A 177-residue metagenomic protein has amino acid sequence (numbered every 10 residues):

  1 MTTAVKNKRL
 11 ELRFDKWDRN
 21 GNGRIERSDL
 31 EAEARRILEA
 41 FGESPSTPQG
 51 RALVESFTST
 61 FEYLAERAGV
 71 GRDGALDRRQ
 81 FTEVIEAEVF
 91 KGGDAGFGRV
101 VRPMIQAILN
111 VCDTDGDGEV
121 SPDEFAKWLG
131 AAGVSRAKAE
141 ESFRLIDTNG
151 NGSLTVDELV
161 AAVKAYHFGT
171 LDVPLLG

Functional and structural regions predicted by a protein language model:
M1-V5, E55, R99-V100, A132-V134: Short helix-capping and inter-helix turn/linker motifs at the boundaries of alpha-helical repeat units
T2-E43, T47: The feature marks the first
N7-N22, R51-A75, R102-G116, K138-V156 (+1 more regions): Primarily EF-hand calcium-binding motifs
E26-P45, A75-G92, E119-G133, T155-G169: Amphipathic regulatory helices of Ca2+-sensor modules
G93, G98: Divalent metal-cofactor coordination and adjacent catalytic microenvironments
F168-G177: Short, charged, intrinsically disordered terminal tails
